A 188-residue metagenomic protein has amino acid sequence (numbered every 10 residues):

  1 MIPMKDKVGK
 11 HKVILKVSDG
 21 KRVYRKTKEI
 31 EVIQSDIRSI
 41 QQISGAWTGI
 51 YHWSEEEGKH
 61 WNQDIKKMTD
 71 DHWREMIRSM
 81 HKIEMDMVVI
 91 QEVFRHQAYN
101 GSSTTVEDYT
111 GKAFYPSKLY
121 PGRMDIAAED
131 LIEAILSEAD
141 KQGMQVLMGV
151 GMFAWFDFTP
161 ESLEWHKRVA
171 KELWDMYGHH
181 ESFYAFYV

Functional and structural regions predicted by a protein language model:
M1: Aromatic sugar-binding surface patches on proteins that engage polysaccharides or sugar-phosphate polymers
M4-K10: Surface-exposed, short loops/turns at beta-strand junctions within beta-sandwich domains
H11, L15-V17, R22-V188: Glycan-processing catalytic domains of CAZymes
